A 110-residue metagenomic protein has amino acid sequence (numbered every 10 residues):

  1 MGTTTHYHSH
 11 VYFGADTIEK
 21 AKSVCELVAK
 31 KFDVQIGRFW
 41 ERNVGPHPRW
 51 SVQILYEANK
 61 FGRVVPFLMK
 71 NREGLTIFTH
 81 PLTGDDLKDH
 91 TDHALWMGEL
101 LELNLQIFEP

Functional and structural regions predicted by a protein language model:
M1-P110: Long, contiguous binding/interaction regions
